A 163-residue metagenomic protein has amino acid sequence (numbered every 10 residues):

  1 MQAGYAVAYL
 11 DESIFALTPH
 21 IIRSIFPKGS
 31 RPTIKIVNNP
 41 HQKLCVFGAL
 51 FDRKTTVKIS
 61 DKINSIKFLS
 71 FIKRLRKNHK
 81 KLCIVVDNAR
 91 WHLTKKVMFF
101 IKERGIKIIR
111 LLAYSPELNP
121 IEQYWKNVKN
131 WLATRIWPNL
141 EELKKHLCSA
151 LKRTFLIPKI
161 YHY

Functional and structural regions predicted by a protein language model:
M1-S70: Extended, low-complexity cationic-aromatic segments
G4-V7, I121-Y163: C-terminal anion-handling pockets and recognition modules
D11-S13, G48, C83, D87 (+2 more regions): Generic structural signal for small/hydrophobic residues in well-ordered secondary structure, especially within
R31-N38, E103-P120: RNase H-like polynucleotidyl transferase catalytic core
S65-C83: Short, basic/hydrophobic alpha-helical segments
F68, H92-K95: Short, well-ordered alpha-helical microsegments
D87-N88, K95, I109-W131, E141-L143: RNase H-like two-metal-ion nuclease catalytic core shared by retroviral integrases and related mobile-element nucleases
T94-R104: Short, aromatic/basic amphipathic alpha-helical patches
